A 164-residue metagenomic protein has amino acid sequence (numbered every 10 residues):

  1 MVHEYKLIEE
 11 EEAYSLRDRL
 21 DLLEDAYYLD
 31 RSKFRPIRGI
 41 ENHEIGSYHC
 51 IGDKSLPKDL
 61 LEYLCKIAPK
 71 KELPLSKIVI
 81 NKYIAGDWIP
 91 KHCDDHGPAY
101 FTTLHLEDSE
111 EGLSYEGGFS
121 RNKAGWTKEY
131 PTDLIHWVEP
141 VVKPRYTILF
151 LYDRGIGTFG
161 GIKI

Functional and structural regions predicted by a protein language model:
M1-E72: Non-heme Fe(II)/2-oxoglutarate
L16, L20, L60, L64 (+5 more regions): Hydrophobic beta-strand residues in large extracellular and virion-surface proteins
P69-L73, H92-D95: Short, conserved, surface-exposed binding loops centered on an aromatic residue
K70-I84: A short glycine-rich, His/Asp/Glu-containing loop-to-beta-strand
S76, P98-Y100, P144: Residues that flank catalytic or metal-binding motifs in active/ligand-binding sites
K82-A85, D94-E111, L151: Short, conserved beta-strand element in jelly-roll/cupin
D87-I89: Short, charged beta-strand/loop "edge" motif centered at a coil->beta-strand transition that forms conserved
D108-I164: Catalytic core of Fe(II)/2-oxoglutarate
